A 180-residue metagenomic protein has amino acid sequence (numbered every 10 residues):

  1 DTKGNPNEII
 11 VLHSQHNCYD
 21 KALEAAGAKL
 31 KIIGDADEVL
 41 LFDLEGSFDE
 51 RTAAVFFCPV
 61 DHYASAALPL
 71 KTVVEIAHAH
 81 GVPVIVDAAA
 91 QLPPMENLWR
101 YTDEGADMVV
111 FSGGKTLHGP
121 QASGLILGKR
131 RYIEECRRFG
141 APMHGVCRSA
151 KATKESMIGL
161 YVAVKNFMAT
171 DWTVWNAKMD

Functional and structural regions predicted by a protein language model:
D1-M168, W172: Conserved PLP-enzyme active-site core in the AAT-like
V174-N176: Active-site capping/gating regions of soluble enzymes
K178-D180: Mixed-charge interfacial surface used for oligomerization/domain docking and macromolecular partner engagement
